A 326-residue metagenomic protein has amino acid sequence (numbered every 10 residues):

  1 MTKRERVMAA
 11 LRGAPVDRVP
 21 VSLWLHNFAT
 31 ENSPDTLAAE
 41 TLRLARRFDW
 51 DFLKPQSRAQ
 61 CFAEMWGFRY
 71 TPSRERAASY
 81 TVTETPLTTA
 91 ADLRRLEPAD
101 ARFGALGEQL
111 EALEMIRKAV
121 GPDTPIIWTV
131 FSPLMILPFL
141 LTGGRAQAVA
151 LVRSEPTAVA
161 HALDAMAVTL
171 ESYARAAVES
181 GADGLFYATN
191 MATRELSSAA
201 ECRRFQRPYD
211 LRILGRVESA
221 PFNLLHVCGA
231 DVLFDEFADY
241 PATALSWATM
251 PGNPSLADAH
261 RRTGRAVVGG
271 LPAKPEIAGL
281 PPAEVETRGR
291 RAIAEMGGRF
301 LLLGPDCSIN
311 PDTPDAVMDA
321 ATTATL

Functional and structural regions predicted by a protein language model:
M1-F28, D100-L326: Active-site loop segments of alpha/beta catalytic cores
A10-P15, S33-P34, L42-R47: Short secondary-structure boundary/capping segments within folded domains
H26-T30, R58-F62: Short active-site-proximal "capping" loops at secondary-structure junctions
S33-A39, A63-E75: Glycine-rich loop at the start of a catalytic domain that most often binds anionic cofactors/ligands
A39-Q60, R175-G184, D239-Y240, A244: Catalytic domains of carbohydrate-active enzymes, especially glycoside hydrolases
Q56-C61, V227-D231: Short, solvent-exposed turn/loop segments enriched in Gly/Ser/Thr/Pro and often Arg
Y70-P72, S79-L87, P138-A148: Short, flexible, mixed-charge acidic loops at enzyme active sites
E75-K118: A gly/proline- and charged-residue-enriched helix-loop-helix capping module
